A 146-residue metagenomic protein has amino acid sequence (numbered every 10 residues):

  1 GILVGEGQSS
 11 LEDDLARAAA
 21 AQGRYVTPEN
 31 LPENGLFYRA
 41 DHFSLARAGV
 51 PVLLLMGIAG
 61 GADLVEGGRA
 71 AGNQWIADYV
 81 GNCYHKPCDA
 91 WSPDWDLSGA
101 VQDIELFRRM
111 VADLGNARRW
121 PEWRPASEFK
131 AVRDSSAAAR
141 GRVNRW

Functional and structural regions predicted by a protein language model:
G1-G81: Metal-dependent peptidase/peptidase-like ectodomains
A20-P28, E66, C88-W95, V143-R145: Low-complexity, flexible helical/coil segments
A59-V132: His/Asp/Glu-rich mid-to-C-terminal helical/loop segments that flank catalytic regions of hydrolases
S127, A131-W146: Extracellular/periplasmic ectodomains of large secreted or surface enzymes and adhesion receptors
